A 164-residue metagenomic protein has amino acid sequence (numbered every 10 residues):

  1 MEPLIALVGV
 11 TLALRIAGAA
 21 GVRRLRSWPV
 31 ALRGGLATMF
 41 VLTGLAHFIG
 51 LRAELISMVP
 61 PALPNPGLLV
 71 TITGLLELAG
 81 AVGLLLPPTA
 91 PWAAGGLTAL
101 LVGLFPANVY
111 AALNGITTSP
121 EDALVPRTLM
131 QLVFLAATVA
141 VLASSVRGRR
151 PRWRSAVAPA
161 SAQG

Functional and structural regions predicted by a protein language model:
M1-G164: Membrane-interface extramembranous regions
